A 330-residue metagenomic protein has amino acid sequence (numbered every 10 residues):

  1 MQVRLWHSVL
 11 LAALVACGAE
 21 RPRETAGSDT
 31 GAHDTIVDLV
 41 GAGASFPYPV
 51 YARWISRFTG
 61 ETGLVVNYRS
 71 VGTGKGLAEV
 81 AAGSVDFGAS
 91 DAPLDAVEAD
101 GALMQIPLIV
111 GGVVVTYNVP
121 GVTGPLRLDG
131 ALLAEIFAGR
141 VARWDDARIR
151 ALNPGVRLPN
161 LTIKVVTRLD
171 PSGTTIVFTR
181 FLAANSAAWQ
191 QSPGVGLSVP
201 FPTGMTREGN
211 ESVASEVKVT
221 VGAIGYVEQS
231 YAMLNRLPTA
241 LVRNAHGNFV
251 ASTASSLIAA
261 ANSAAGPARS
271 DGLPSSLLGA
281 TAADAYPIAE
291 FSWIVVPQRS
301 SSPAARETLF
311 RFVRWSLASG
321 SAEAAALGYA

Functional and structural regions predicted by a protein language model:
M1-S8: Bacterial N-terminal signal peptides that target proteins for export
L14-A16: C-terminal motif of bacterial Sec signal peptides marking the signal peptidase cleavage site
G18-A330: Flexible loop/hinge segments at secondary-structure junctions
